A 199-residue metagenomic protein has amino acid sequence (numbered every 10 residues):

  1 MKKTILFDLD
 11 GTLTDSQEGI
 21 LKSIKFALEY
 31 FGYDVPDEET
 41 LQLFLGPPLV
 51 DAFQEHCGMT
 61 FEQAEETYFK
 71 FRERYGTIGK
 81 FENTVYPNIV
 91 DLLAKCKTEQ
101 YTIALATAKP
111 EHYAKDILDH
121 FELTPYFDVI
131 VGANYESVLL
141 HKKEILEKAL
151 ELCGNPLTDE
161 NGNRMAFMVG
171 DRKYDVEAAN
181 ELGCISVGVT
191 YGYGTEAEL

Functional and structural regions predicted by a protein language model:
K2-P87: N-terminal helical cap/lid subdomain that shapes the substrate entry/recognition surface in HAD-like hydrolases
T4, K142-V176: Conserved Lys-Pro-Asp/Glu-containing loop-to-beta segment of HAD-superfamily phosphomonoesterases, centered on
D34, T124-D128, P156: Conserved H-loop
T77-L105, E111-K115, K143: Short, acidic loop-to-helix structural element flanking the phosphoryl-transfer center in phosphate-processing enzymes
V90-T98, L150, V176-N180: Surface-exposed amphipathic alpha-helices with a cationic face
T124-L139, G162-M165: A short, structured active-site edge motif that brings together acidic residues
M168-L199: Acidic, Mg2+-coordinating phosphoryl-transfer loop and its flanking beta/alpha structural elements, shared across
